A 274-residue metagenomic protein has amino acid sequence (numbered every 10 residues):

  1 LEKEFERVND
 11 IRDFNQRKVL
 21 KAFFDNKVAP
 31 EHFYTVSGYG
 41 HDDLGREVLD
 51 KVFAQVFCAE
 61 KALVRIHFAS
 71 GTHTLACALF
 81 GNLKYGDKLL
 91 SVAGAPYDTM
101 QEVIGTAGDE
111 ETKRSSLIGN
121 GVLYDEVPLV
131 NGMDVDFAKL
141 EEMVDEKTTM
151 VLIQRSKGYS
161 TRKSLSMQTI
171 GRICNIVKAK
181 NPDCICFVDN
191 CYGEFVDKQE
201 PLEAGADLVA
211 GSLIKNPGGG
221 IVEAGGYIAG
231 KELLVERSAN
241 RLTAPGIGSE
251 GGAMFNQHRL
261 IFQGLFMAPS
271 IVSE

Functional and structural regions predicted by a protein language model:
L1-A59: Glycine-rich phosphate-binding segment of PLP-dependent enzymes
N9, K18-D25, A29-H32, Q55 (+1 more regions): Conserved PLP-enzyme active-site core in the AAT-like
E60-H67: Short, well-structured beta-strand/strand-turn elements
